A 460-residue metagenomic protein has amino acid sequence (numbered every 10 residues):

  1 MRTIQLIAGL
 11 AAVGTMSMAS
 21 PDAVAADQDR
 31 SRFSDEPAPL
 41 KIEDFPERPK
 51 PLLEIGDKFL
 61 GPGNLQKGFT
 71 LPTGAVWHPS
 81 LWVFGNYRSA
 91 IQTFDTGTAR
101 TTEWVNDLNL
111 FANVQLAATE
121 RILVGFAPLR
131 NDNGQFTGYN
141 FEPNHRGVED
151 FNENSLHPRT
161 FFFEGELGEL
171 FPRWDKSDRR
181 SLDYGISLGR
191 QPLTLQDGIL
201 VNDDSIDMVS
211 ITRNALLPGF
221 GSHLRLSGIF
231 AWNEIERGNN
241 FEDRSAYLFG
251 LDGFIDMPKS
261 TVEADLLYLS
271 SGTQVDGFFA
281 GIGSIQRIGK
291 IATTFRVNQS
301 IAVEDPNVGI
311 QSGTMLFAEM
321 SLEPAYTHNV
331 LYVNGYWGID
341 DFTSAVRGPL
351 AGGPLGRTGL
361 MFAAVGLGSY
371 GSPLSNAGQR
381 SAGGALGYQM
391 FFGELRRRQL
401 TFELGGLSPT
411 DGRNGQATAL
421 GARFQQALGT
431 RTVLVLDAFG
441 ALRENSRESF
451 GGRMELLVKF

Functional and structural regions predicted by a protein language model:
L10-T101, F111, Q115-T119: N-terminal periplasmic/intermembrane-space "pro-region" immediately following the signal or transit peptide
A38-I42, A99-W232, G452-R453: Outer-membrane beta-barrel channel domains
K67-V83, N113-I122, L167-Y184, L216-R225 (+5 more regions): Short loop/turn motifs that connect adjacent beta-strands in outer-membrane beta-barrel proteins
T70-T73, N109-F111, F162-E164, S210-T212 (+6 more regions): Outer-membrane beta-barrel architecture
T98-W104, D150-S155, I199-D204, F241-S245 (+6 more regions): Replace "Gram-negative outer membrane beta-barrel proteins" with "bacterial and organellar outer membrane beta-barrel
E166, D183-G185, Q191-L355: Signature for the C-terminal beta-barrel architecture of outer-membrane proteins
S260-D305, A345-G429, V435: Outer membrane beta-barrel transmembrane domains
R447-F460: Outer-membrane beta-barrel "beta-signal"
